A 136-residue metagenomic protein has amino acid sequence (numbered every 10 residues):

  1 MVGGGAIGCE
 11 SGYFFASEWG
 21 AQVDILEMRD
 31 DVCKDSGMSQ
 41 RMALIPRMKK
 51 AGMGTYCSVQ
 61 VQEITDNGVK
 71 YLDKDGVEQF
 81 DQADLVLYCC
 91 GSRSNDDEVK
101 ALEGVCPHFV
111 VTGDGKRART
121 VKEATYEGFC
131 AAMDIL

Functional and structural regions predicted by a protein language model:
M1-V2, I25: Hydrophobic Val/Ile/Leu positions in short beta-strands of Rossmann-like dinucleotide-binding domains
V2-G4, C90, T112-D114: Short glycine-rich loop/turn motifs that provide flexible caps or phosphate-binding loops at active sites
I7-F15, D31-R41, E103-G104, F109-L136: A conserved FAD-binding loop/helix module that cradles the flavin
C9, S17-A101: A Rossmann-like FAD-binding core segment of flavoenzymes
